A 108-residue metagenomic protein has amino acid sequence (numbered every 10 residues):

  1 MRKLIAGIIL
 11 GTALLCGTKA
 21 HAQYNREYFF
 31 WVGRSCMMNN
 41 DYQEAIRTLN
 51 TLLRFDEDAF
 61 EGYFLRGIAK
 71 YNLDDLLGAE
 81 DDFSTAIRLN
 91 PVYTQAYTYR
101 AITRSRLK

Functional and structural regions predicted by a protein language model:
R2-G7, G11-K108: Alpha-helical tetratricopeptide repeat
